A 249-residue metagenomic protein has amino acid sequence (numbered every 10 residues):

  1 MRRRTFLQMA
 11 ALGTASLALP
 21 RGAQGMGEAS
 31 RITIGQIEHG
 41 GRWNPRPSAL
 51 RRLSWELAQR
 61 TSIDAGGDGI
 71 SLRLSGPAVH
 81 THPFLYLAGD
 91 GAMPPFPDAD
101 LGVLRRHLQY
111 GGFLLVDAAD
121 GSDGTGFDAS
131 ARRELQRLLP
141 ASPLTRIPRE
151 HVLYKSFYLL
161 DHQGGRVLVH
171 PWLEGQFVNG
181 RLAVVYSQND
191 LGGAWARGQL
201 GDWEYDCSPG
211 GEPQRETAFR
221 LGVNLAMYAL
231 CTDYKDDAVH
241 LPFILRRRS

Functional and structural regions predicted by a protein language model:
T5-G25: N-terminal export signals
L19-F84, G91, L191-G192, Q199-G201 (+1 more regions): Aromatic-Pro/Gly-enriched surface loop or interdomain linker that acts as a lid/target-recognition segment
P47-L50, S54, L101, R105 (+3 more regions): Extracytoplasmic/secreted envelope proteins and their assembly/folding machinery, especially bacterial periplasmic
G69-L74, P97-V103, V169-W172: Alpha-helical scaffolding within the catalytic cores of extracellular/periplasmic polymer-degrading hydrolases
F84-L87, L114-D117, T145-R146, V184-Y186: Structural recognition of the beta-strand scaffold that forms the well-ordered cores of secreted hydrolase catalytic
Y86-D128: Short alpha-beta junction capping motif
G121-F219, V223, R248: An acidic, glycine-rich "communication" segment
